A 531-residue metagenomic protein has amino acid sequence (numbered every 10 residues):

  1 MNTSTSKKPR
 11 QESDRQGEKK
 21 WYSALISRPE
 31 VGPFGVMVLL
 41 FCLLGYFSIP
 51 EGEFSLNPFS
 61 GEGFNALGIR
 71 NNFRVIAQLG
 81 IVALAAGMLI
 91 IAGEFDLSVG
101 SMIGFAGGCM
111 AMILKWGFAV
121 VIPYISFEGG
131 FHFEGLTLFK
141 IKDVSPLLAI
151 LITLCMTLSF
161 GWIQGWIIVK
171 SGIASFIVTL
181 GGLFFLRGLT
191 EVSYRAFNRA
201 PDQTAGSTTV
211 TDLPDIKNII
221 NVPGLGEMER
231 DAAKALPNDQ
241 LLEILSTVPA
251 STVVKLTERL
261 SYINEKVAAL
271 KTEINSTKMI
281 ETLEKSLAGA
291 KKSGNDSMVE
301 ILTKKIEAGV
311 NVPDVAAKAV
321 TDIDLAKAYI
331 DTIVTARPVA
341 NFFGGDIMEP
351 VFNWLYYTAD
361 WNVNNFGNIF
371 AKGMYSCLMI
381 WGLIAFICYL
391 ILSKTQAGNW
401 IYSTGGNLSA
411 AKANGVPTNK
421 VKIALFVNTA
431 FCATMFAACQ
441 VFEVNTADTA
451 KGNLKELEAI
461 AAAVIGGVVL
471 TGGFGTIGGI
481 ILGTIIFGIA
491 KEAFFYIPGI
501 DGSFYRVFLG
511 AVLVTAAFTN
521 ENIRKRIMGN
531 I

Functional and structural regions predicted by a protein language model:
M1-C42, Y46, E53, T282 (+3 more regions): Cytosolic-side transmembrane-helix boundaries in multi-pass membrane proteins
T5-I81, A119-L148, R230, K234 (+1 more regions): Membrane-interfacial amphipathic/re-entrant helices at transmembrane-helix boundaries
L44-G45, N65-F118, W166-I173, A410 (+2 more regions): Single transmembrane alpha-helix segments in multi-pass membrane proteins
P50-N71, V75, V120, T190-E191 (+4 more regions): Inter-helical junctions in multi-pass inner-membrane proteins, predominant in energy-converting antiporter-like
V120-L183: Alpha-helical transmembrane segments within multi-pass membrane transporters and channels
F127-D143, T179, L183-L392, M528-I531: Transmembrane helix-bundle core of multi-pass membrane transporters and related energy-transducing complexes
S145, A149, F160, S261 (+3 more regions): Helix-loop-helix "hairpin" substructures at the membrane interface of multi-pass membrane proteins
F426-N428, C432-A433, E443-G510: Transmembrane alpha-helical segments in multi-pass inner-membrane proteins
